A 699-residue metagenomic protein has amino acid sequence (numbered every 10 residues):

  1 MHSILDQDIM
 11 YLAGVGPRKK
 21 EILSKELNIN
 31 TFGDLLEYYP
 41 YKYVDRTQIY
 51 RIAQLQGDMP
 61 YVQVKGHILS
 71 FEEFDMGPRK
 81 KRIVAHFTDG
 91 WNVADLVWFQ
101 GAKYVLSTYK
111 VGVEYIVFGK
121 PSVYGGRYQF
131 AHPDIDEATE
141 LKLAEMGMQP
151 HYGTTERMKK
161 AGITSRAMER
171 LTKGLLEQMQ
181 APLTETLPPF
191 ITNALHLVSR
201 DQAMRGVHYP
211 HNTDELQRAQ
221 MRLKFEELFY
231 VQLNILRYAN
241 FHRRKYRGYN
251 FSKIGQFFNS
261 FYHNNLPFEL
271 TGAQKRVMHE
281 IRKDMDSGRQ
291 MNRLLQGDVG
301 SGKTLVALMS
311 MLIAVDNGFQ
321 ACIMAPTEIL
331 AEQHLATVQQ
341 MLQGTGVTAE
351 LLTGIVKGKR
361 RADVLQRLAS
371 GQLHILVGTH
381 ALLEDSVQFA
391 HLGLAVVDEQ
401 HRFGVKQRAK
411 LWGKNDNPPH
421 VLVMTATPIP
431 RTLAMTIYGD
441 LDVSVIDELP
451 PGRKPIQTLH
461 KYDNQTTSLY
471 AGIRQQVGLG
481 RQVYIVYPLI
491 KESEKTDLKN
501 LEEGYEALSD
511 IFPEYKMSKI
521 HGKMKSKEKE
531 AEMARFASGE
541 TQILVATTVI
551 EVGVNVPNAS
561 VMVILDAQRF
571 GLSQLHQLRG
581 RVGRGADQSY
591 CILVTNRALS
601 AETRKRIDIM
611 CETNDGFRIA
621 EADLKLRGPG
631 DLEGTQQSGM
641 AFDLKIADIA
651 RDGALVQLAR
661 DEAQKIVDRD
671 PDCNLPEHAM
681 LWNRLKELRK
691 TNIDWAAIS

Functional and structural regions predicted by a protein language model:
M1-A13, K25, V231, F241: Long, highly charged, low-complexity intrinsically disordered interaction regions that mediate electrostatic DNA/RNA
Y38-L69: OB-fold nucleic-acid-binding modules
H67, K120-P121, N234, A567 (+1 more regions): Short, surface-exposed secondary-structure boundary micro-motifs
F74-N265: Upstream accessory/linker segments immediately N-terminal to the RecA-like ATPase cores of bacterial MutS and a subset
A131-A138, L394, K410-W412, V423 (+8 more regions): N-terminal cationic and glycine-rich segments that engage phosphates or anionic surfaces
R276-H279, Q290-D608: Inter-lobe coupling/hinge segments of SF2-like helicase ATPases
E514, M533-I543, I550-P557, M562-L565 (+4 more regions): Accessory helical-bundle/CTD segments and flexible terminal tails appended to RecA-like ATPase motors
